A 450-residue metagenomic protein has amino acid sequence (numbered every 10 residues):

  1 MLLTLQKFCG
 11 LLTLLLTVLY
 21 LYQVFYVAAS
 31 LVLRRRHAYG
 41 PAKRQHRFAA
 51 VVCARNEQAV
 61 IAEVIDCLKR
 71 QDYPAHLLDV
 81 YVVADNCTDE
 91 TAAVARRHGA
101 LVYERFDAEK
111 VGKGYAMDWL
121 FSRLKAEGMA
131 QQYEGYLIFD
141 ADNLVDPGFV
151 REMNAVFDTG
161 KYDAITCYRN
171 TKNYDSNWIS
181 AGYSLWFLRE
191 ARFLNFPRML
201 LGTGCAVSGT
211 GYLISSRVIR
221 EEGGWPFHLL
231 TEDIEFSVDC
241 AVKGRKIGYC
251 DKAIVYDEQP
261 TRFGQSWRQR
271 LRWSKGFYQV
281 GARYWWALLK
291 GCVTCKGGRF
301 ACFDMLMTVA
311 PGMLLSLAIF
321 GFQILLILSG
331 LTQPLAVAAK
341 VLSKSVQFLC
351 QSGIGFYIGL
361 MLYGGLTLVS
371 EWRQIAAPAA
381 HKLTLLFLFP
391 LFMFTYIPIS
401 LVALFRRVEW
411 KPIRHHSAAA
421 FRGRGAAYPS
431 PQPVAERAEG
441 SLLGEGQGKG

Functional and structural regions predicted by a protein language model:
M1-D66: N-proximal low-complexity "stem/linker" segments adjacent to membrane-targeting elements
V27-Q45, W286-C302, L328-P433, G450: Juxtamembrane C-terminal module of membrane proteins
H46-A49, D79, R220, E235: Cell-envelope/extracellular polymer assembly enzymes that use nucleotide-activated donors
A62, D89-R96, E104, G148: Acidic helix N-cap motif at the loop->helix transition within catalytic regions of sugar-transfer enzymes
D66-L77: Short, acidic, metal-binding catalytic loop of nucleotide-sugar glycosyltransferases
A84-A92, D107-E109, L144: A conserved acidic beta->alpha catalytic loop
E90, F139-V156: Acidic donor-binding/catalytic loop of UDP-sugar-dependent glycosyltransferases, especially processive GT2
F106-M129, Y133-E134, G148-L230, W267 (+2 more regions): Long helical/loop segments within the catalytic core of UDP-sugar-dependent glycosyltransferases, especially the large
